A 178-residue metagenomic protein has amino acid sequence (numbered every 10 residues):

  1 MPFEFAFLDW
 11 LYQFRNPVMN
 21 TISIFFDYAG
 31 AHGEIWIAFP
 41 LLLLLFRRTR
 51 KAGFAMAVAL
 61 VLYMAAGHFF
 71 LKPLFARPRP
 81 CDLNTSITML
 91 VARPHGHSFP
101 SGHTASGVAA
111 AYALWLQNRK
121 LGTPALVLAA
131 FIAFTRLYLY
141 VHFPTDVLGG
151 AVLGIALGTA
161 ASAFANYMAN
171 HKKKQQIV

Functional and structural regions predicted by a protein language model:
M1-I35, H68-G96, Q175-V178: N-terminal transmembrane-helix/juxtamembrane module of multi-pass inner/ER membrane proteins
V18-M19, R48-G53, Q117-P124: Membrane-helix interface segments
A31, F46-R47, F75-A76, Y140-F143: Short helix-capping/hinge motifs at transmembrane helix termini and TM-loop junctions
I37-L42, A130: Core hydrophobic alpha-helical membrane-spanning segments
P40-G67: Interfacial segments of alpha-helical transmembrane regions
L43, G67, L71-A76, W115 (+1 more regions): Membrane-water interface at transmembrane helix exits
V58-K72, T123-R136: Small-polar-interrupted transmembrane alpha-helices in polytopic inner-membrane proteins
I87-V178: Membrane-embedded catalytic cores of phosphoryl/pyrophosphoryl-handling enzymes
